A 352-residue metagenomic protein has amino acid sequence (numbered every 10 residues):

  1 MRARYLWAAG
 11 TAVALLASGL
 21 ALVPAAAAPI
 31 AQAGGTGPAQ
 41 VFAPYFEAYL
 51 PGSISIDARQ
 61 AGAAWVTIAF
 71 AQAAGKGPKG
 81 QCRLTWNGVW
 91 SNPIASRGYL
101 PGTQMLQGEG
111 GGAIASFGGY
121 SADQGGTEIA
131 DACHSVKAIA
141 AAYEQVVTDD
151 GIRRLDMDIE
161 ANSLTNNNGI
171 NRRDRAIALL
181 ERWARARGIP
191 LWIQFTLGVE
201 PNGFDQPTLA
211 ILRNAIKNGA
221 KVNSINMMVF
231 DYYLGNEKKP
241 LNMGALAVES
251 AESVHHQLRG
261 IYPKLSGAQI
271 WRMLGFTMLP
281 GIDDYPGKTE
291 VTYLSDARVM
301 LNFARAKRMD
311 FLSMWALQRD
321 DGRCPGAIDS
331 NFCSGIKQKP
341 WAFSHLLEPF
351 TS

Functional and structural regions predicted by a protein language model:
M1-P29: Secretory targeting and sorting signals
G34-I261, Q269-G275, L279-A297, R323-F350: Chitinase-like catalytic core of GlcNAc-active glycosidases
G112, F311-L312: Beta-sheet entry/capping signal
A268-I270, A306-K307: A structural signal for short secondary-structure junctions
T289-F311: Short, low-complexity, polybasic intrinsically disordered segments
A316: Residues that scaffold, gate, or flank divalent-cation-dependent active/transport sites
